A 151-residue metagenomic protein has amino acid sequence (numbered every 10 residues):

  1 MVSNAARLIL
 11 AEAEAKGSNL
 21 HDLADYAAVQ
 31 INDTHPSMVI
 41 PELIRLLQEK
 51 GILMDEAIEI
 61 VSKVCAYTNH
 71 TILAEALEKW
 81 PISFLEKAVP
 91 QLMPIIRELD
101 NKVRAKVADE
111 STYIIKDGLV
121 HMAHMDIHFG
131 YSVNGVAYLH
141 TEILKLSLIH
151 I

Functional and structural regions predicted by a protein language model:
M1, T34-P36, T71, V103 (+1 more regions): Short, glycine-/Ser/Thr-/acidic-enriched flexible segments
M1-I31, M38: Function-dense linear segments that define catalytic or interfacial modules in macromolecule-processing proteins
A5, E42-L46, I60, F129: Short, hydrophobic/aromatic alpha-helical segments in well-folded domains
Q30-E42, V64-T68: Core structural elements
Q30-N32, I60, H128, V133-V136: Generic beta-strand/beta-sheet core signal
L46-R97, N101: Extended, well-ordered alpha-helical scaffold/bundle regions in very large, multi-domain proteins
F84-K87, Q91-N134: Polar, glycine-rich mid-to-C-terminal structural blocks that act as macromolecule-binding/assembly scaffolds
I149-I151: Conserved small/polar residues in nucleotide/adenosyl-binding loops
